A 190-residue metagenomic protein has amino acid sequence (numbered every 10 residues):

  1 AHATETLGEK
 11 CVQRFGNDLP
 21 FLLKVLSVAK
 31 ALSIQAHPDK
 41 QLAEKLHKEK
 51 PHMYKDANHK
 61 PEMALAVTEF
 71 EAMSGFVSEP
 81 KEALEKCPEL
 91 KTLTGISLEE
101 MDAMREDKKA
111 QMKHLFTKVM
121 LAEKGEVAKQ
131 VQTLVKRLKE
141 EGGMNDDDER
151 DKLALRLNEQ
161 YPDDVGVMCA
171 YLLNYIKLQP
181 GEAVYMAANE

Functional and structural regions predicted by a protein language model:
A1-E182, E190: Active-site region of the double-stranded beta-helix
